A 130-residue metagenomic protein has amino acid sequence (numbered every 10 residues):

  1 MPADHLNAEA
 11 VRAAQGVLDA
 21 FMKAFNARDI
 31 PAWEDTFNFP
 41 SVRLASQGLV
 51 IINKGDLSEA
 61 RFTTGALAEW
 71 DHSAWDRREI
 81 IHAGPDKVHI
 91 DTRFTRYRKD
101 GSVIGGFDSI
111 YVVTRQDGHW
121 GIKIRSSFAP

Functional and structural regions predicted by a protein language model:
M1-F39: Short, low-complexity N-terminal intrinsically disordered segments enriched in polar/charged residues
F21, W33, R43, K87-Y97: Short, well-ordered beta-strand segments in beta-rich or mixed alpha/beta enzyme and ligand-binding folds
I30-H82, D86: A solvent-exposed, acidic/Ser-Thr-rich amphipathic alpha-helical stretch
F37-N38, F94-R96, S126: Short beta-strand segments enriched in hydrophobic/aromatic residues within well-folded beta-rich domains
I51, R96-Y97, F128-A129: Short, surface-exposed beta-strand-loop junctions and turns on beta-sheet-rich folds
W75-I81, R93-R96, D108-T114: Hydrophobic/aromatic beta-strand elements that line small-molecule binding cavities or substrate pockets in beta-rich
I104-P130: Short beta-strand edge/turn micro-motifs at domain boundaries
